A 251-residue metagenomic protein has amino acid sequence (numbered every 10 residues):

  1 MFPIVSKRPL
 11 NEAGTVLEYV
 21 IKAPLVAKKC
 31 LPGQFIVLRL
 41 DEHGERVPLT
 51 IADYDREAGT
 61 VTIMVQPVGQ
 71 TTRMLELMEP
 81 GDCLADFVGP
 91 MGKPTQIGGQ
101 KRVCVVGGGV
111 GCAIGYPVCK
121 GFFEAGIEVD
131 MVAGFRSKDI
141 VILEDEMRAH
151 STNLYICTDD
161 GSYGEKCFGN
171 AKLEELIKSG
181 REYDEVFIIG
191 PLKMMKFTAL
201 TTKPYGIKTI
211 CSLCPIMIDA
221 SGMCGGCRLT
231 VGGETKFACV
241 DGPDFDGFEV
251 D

Functional and structural regions predicted by a protein language model:
M1-P80: Ferredoxin-reductase
S6, D53, I156-T158, C211 (+1 more regions): Structural signal for conserved beta-strand scaffold positions within catalytic alpha/beta enzyme cores
L38, D86-F87, L229: A generic structural signal for residues embedded in beta-strands
D41, G89-P90, G232: Short, surface-exposed secondary-structure boundary micro-motifs
G44-D53, M91-K101, C239: Short, Lys/Arg- and Gly-enriched loop/turn segments at beta-strand edges
R73-L213: FNR/FR-type flavoprotein reductase catalytic core
G169, T235, F245-D251: A charged, well-structured terminal subsegment
L192-K193, C214-D244: Local cysteine-cluster metal-coordination motifs and their immediate loop/turn environment, predominantly Fe-S cluster
